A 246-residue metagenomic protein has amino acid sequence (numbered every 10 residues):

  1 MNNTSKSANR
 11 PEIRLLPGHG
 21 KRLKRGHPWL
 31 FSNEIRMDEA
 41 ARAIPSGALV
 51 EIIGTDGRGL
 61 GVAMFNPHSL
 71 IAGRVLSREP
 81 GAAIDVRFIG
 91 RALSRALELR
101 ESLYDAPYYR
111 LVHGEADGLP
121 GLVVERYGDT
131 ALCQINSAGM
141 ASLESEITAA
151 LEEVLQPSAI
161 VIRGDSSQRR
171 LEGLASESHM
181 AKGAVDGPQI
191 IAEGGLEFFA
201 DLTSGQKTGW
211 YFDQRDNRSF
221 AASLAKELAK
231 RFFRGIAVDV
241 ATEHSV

Functional and structural regions predicted by a protein language model:
M1-G128, D186: Non-catalytic accessory regions of SAM-dependent methyltransferases
Y109, L196, R234-I236: Nucleotide donor/acceptor-binding cores
V112-E125, A141-W210: Non-catalytic substrate-recognition/targeting regions of SAM-dependent transferases
D129, F198, N217: Conserved hydrophobic/aromatic pocket- or pore-lining residues that grip, position, or stack substrates in active sites
T203-A222, K226: Conserved SAM-binding loop and adjacent beta-strand
S223, H244-V246: Conserved SAM-binding loop of SAM-dependent methyltransferases across substrates and taxa, primarily the Class I
A229-E243: Conserved class I S-adenosyl-L-methionine
